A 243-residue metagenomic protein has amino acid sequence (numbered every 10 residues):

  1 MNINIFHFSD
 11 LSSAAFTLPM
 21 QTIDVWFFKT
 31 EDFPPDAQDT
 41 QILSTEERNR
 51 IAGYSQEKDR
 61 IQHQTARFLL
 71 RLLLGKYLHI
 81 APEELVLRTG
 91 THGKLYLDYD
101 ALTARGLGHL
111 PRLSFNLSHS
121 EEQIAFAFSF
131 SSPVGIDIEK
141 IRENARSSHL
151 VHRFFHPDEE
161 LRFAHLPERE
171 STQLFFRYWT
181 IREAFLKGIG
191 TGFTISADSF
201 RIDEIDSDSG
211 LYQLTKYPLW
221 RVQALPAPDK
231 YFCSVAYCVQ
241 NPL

Functional and structural regions predicted by a protein language model:
M1-L243: Core catalytic alpha/beta fold that binds nucleotide/phospho-ligands
